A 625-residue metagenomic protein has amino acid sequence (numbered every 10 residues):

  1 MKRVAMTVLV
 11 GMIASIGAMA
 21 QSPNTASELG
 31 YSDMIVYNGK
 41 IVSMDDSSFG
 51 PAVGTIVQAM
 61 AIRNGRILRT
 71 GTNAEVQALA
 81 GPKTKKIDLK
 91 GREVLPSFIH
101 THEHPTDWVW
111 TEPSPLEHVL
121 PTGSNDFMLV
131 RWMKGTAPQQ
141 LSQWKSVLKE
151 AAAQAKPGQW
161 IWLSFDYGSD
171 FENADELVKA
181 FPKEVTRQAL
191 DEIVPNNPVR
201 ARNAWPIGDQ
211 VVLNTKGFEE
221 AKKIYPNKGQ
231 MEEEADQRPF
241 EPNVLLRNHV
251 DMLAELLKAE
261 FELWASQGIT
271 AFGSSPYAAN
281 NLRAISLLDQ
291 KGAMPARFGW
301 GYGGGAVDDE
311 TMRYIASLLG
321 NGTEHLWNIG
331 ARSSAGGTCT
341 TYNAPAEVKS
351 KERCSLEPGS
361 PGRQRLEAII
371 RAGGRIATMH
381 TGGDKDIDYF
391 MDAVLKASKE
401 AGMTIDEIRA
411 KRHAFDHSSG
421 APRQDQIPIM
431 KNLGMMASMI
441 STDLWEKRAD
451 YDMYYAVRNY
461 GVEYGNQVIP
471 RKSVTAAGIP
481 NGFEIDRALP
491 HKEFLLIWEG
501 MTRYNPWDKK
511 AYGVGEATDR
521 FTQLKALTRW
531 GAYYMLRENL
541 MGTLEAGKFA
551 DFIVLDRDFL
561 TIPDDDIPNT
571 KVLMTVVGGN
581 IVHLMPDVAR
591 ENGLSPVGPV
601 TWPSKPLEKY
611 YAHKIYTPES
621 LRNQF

Functional and structural regions predicted by a protein language model:
M1-V4: Positively charged n-region of N-terminal signal peptides that target proteins for export
T7-I16: Bacterial N-terminal signal peptides
A18-A20: Boundary at the C-terminal end of the N-terminal hydrophobic targeting segment
P23-Y37, D46-I315, G320, W327-D386 (+5 more regions): Divalent metal-binding segments
G303-E310, D416-P428: Short, conserved secondary-structure transition motifs
E367-T378, G382-H413, H417-G420, P428-L433 (+3 more regions): His/Asp/Glu-enriched, well-ordered alpha-helical/loop segment that forms or immediately abuts the divalent-metal
M585-F625: Extracellular/periplasmic ectodomains of large secreted or surface enzymes and adhesion receptors
